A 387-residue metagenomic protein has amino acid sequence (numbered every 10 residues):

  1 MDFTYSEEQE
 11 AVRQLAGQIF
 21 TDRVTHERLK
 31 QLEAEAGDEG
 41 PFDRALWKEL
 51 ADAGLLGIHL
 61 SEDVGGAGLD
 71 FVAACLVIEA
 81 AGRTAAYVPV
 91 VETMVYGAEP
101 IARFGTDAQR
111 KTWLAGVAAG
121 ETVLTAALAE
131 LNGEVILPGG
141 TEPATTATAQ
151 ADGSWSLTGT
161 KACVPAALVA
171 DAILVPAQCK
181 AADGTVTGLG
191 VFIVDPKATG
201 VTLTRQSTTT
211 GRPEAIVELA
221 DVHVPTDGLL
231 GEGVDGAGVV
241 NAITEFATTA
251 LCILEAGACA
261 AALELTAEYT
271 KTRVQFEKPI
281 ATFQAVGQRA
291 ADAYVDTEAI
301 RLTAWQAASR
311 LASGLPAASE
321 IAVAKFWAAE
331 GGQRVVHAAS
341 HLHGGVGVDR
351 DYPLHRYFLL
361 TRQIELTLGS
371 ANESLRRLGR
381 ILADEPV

Functional and structural regions predicted by a protein language model:
M1-V88, R380-V387: Amphipathic, small/basic residue-rich leader segments at the start of a protein or domain
D2, R13, A45, L76 (+2 more regions): Glycine-rich phosphate/cofactor-binding loops in nucleotide/flavin-utilizing enzymes
D2-E8, V12-L15, R83, V201-E298 (+1 more regions): Glycine-rich beta->alpha junctions and the first turn(s) of the following alpha-helix
R28-D38, A267, K271-P279, Y294-W327 (+2 more regions): C-terminal helix-coil-helix/basic helical segment that borders enzyme active sites and/or dimer interfaces and provides
A51-K111, A115-G120, V164-A172: Internal helix-loop-helix
G120-L131: A short, Trp-centered hydrophobic/proline-enriched beta-strand micro-motif
A127, S154, T158-V201: A short core secondary-structure module
S309, A317, G332-F358: A glycine-biased, small/acidic residue-tolerant capping/turn segment at secondary-structure junctions
